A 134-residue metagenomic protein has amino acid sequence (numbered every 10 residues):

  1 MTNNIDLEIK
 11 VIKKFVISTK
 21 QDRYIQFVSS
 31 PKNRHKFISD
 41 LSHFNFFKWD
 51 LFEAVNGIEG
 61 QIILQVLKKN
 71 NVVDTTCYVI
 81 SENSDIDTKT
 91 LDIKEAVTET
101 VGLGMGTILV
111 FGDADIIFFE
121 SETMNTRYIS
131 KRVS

Functional and structural regions predicted by a protein language model:
M1-N125, K131-S134: Structured alpha/beta or helical-core interaction and ligand-binding surfaces enriched in interleaved
